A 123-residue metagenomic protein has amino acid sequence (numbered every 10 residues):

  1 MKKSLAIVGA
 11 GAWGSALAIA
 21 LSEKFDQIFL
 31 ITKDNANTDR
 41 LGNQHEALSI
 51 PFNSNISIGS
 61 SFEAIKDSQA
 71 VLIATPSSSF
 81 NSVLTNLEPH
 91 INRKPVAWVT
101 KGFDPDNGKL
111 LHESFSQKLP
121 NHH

Functional and structural regions predicted by a protein language model:
M1-S60: NAD(P)+-binding Rossmann beta1-loop-alpha1 motif at the extreme N-terminus of oxidoreductases
F52, E63-K66, A70-H123: Rossmann-like NAD(P)(H) cofactor-binding subdomain of soluble oxidoreductases
